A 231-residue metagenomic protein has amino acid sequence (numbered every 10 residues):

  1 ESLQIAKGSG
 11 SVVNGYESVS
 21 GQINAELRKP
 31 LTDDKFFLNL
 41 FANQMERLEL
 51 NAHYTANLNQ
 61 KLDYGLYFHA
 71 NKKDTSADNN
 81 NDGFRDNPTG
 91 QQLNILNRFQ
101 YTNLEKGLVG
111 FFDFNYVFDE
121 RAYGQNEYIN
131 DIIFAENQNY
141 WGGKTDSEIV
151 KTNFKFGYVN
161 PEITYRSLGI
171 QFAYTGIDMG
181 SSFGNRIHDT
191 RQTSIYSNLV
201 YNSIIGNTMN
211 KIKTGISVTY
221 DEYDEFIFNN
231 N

Functional and structural regions predicted by a protein language model:
E1, I5, V13-N39, L50-H53: N-terminal periplasmic accessory domains that precede and gate Gram-negative outer-membrane beta-barrel machines
S9-V13, K73: Short beta-strands and strand-coil junctions in structured, solvent-facing domains, enriched
T32-F36, L48, Q60-Y64, L93 (+4 more regions): Outer-envelope beta-barrel architecture signal
L38-A42, L66-K72, F112-Y116, I170-G176 (+1 more regions): Transmembrane beta-barrel strands of outer-membrane/channel proteins
A42, L58, A70, Y101-N103 (+5 more regions): Short beta-strand segments enriched in hydrophobic/aromatic residues within well-folded beta-rich domains
A52-A56, I95-Y101, T152-Y158, S197-S203: Residues on the lipid-exposed face of transmembrane beta-strands in outer-membrane beta-barrel proteins
K73-N94, T102-Y165, Y174-Q192: Flexible loop and strand-edge segments within Gram-negative outer membrane beta-barrel domains
M209-N231: Signature of Gram-negative outer-membrane beta-barrel scaffolds
